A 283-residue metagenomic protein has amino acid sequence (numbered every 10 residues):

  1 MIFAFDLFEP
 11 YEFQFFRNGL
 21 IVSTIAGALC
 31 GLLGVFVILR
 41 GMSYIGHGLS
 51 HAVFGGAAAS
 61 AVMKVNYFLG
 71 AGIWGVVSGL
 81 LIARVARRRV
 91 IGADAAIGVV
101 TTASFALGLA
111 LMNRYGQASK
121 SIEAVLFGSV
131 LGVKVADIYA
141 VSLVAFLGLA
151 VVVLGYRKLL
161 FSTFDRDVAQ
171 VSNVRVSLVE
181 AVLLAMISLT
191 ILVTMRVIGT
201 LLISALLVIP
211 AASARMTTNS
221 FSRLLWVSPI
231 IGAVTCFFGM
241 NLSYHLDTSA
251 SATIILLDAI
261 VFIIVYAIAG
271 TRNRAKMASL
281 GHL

Functional and structural regions predicted by a protein language model:
M1-A28, K276, H282: Membrane-interfacial amphipathic/re-entrant helices at transmembrane-helix boundaries
F3-N18, R89, I97-R157: Transmembrane helix-bundle core of multi-pass membrane transporters and related energy-transducing complexes
F8, T248-L283: Cytosolic-side transmembrane-helix boundaries in multi-pass membrane proteins
G19-V22, Y67-G75, D94-G98, V141-S142 (+2 more regions): Loop-to-transmembrane alpha-helix initiation sites
V35-A118, A214-W226, S243-L246, A269-T271: Short loop segments and helix-boundary regions at transmembrane helix junctions of multi-pass inner-membrane proteins
A52-V62, V100-L111, G132, V176-M186 (+2 more regions): Small-residue-rich segments of transmembrane alpha-helices in multi-pass membrane proteins, especially helix faces
D137-P210: Helix-loop-helix "hairpin" substructures at the membrane interface of multi-pass membrane proteins
V197, L201-A252: Transmembrane alpha-helical segments in multi-pass inner-membrane proteins
